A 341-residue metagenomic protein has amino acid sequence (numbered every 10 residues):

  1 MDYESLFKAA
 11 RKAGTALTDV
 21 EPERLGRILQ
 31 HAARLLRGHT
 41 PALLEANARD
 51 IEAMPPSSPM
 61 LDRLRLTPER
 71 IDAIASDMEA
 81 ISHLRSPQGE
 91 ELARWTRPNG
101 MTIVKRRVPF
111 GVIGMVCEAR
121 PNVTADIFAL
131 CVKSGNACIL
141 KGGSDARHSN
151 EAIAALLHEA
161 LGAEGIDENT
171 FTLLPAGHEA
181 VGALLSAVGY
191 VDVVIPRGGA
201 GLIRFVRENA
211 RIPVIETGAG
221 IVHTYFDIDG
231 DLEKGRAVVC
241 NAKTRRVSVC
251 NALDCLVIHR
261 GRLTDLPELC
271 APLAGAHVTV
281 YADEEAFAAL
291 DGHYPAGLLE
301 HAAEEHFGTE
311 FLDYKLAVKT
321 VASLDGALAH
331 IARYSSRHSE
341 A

Functional and structural regions predicted by a protein language model:
M1-I103, L130: N-terminal Rossmann-like NAD(P)+-binding subdomain of aldehyde/semialdehyde dehydrogenases
E21-G26, Q88, E164-F171, V247-A252 (+2 more regions): Flexible, glycine/charged-enriched surface loops at secondary-structure junctions
T67, P98, T102-K105, T172-V188: A structured beta-alpha segment of the ubiquitous adenosine-cofactor-binding alpha/beta core
R94-C138, G143-I153: Substrate-binding/gating loop at the entrance of the active-site cleft, primarily in PLP-dependent aminotransferase-like
E118-N122, D126-A137, A152, L156 (+2 more regions): ALDH superfamily catalytic-core signature
V181-V193, R204, E208: Active-site/ligand-binding-proximal alpha/beta "capping" segment
H301-A341: Conserved C-terminal structural/oligomerization subdomain of aldehyde/semialdehyde dehydrogenase
